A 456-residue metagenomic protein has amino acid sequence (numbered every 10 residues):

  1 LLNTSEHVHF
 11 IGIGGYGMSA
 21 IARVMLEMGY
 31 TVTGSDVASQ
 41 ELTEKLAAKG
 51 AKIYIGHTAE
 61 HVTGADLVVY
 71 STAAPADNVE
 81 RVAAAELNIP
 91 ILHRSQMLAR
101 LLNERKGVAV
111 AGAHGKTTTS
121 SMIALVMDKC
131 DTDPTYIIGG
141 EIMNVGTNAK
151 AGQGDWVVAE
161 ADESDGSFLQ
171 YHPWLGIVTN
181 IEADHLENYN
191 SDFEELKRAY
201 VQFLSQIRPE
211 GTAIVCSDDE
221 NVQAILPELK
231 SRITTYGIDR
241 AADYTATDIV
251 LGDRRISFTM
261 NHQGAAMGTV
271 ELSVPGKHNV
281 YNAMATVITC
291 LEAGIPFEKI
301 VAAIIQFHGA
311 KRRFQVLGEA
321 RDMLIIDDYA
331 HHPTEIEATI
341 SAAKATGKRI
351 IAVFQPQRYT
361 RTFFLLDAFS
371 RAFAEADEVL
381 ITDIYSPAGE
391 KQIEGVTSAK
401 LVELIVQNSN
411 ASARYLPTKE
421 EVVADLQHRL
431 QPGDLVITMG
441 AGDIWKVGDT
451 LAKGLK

Functional and structural regions predicted by a protein language model:
L1-M97, E220, T245, P275: N-terminal leader/targeting and accessory segments in enzymes
L2-H9, G17, V24-M28, L175 (+2 more regions): Nucleotide phosphate-binding/pyrophosphate-handling subdomain across enzymes that bind or process nucleotide phosphates
F10, V110-G112, T438: Hydrophobic Val/Ile/Leu positions in short beta-strands of Rossmann-like dinucleotide-binding domains
V24-E27, A47, H61, T72-V215 (+3 more regions): Phosphate-binding loop of NTP-binding sites
Y30-V37, A213-S217, A352-Q355, D377-S386: Short internal beta-strands
S35-D36, Y54-H57, L92-Q96, I137-G140 (+4 more regions): Beta-strand->loop->alpha-helix junctions that form or flank phosphate-binding loops in nucleotide-handling enzymes
V62-L67, D155, Q431-D434: Short acidic/histidine-rich motifs immediately flanking catalytic phosphotransfer sites in two-component signaling
S370-P432: C-terminal helical cap/extension that packs against the catalytic core of soluble nucleotide-cofactor enzymes
